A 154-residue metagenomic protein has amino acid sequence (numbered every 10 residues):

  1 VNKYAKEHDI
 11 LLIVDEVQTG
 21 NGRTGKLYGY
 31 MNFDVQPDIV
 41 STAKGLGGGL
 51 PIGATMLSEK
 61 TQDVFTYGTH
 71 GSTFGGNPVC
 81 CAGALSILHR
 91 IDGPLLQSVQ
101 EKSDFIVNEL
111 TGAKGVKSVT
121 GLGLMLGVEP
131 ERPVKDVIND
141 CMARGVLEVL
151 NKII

Functional and structural regions predicted by a protein language model:
V1-I154: Conserved N-terminal phosphate-binding loop of PLP-dependent enzymes in the Aspartate aminotransferase
